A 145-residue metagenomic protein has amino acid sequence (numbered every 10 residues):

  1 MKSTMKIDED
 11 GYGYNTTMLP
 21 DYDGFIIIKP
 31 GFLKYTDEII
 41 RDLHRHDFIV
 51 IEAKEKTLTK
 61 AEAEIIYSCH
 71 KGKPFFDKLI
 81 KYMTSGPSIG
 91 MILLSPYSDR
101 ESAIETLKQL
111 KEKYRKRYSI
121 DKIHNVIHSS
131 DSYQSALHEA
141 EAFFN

Functional and structural regions predicted by a protein language model:
M1-N145: Non-catalytic terminal and connector segments of soluble metabolic enzymes
